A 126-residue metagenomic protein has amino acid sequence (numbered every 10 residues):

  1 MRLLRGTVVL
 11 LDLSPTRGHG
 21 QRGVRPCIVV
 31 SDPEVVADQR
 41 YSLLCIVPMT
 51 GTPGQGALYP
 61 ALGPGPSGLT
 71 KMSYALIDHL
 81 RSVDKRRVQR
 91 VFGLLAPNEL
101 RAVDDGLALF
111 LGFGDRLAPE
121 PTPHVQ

Functional and structural regions predicted by a protein language model:
M1-Q126: Conserved functional hotspots at enzyme active or ligand-binding sites that engage polyanionic ligands
